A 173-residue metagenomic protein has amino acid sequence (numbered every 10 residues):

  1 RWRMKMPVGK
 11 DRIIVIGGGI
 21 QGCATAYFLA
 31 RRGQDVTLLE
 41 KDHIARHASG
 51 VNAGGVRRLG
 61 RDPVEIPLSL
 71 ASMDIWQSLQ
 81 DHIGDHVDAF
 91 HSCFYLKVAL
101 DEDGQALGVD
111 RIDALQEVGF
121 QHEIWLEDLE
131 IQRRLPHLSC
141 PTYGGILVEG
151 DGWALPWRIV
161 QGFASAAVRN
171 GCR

Functional and structural regions predicted by a protein language model:
R1-I13, F28-R32: Extreme N-terminal leader/targeting segments of oxidoreductases
P7-Q21, T37: Beta1/beta-strand and adjacent pyrophosphate-binding region of the FAD-binding site in flavoprotein oxidoreductases
A30-G50: Glycine-rich FAD pyrophosphate-binding loop
R32, V118, A166, N170: Conserved dinucleotide-binding and phosphotransfer motif residues
D42-I44, I131, F163: Short beta-to-alpha linker loops that shape the active-site pocket of alpha/beta-hydrolase fold enzymes
G54-R134: Dinucleotide-binding Rossmann-like beta1-alpha1 core, especially the glycine-rich loop that anchors the ADP
I146-R173: Helical element adjacent to the flavin cofactor pocket in flavoenzyme catalytic cores
